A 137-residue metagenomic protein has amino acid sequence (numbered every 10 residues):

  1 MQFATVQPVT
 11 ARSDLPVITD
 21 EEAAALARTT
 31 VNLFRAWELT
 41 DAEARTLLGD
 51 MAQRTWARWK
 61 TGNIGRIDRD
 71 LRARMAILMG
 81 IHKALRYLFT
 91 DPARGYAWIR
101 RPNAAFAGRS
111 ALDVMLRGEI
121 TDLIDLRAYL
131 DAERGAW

Functional and structural regions predicted by a protein language model:
M1-W137: Non-transmembrane "mature" sequence context
